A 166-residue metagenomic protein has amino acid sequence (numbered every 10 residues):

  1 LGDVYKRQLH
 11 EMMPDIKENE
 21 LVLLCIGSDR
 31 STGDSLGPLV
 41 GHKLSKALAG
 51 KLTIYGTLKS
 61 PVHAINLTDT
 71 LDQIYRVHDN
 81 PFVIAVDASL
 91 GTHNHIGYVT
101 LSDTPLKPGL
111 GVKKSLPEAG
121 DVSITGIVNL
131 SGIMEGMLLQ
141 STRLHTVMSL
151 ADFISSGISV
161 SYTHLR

Functional and structural regions predicted by a protein language model:
L1-Q8, T163-H164: Conserved small/polar residues in nucleotide/adenosyl-binding loops
L9-N19: Glycine-rich phosphate/diphosphate-binding loops that line cofactor/substrate pockets in enzymes
P14-I16, L48, Y75-V77, T92-H93 (+1 more regions): Solvent-exposed alpha-helices and their adjacent loops that cap or buttress functional pockets in soluble metabolic
V22-L58: A glycine-rich, hydrophobic loop/mini-helix early in the fold
C25, I84-S89, S123-I127: Short beta-strand segments
G33, S45-L52, V62-V77: Nucleotide and nucleotide-moiety/phosphate-recognizing core
I74-L110: Glycine-rich phosphate-binding loop
G109-L165: C-terminal folded domains that constitute the principal catalytic or ligand-binding module of multi-domain proteins
